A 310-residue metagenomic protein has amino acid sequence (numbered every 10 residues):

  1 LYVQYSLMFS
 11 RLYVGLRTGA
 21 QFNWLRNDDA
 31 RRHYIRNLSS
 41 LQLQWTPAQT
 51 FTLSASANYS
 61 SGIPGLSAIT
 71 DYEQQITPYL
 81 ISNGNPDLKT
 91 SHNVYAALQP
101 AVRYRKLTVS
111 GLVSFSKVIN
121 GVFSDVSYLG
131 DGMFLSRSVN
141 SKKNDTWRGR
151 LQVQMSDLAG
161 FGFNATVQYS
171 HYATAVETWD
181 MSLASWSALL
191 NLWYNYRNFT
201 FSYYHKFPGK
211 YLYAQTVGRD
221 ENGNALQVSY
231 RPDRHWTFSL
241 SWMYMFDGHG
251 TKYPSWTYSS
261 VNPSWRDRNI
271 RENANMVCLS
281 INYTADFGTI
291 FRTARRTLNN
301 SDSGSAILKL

Functional and structural regions predicted by a protein language model:
L1, N83-N85, K89, Y104 (+1 more regions): Outer membrane beta-barrel strand-and-loop segments of large Gram-negative receptors, especially TonB-dependent
L1-A30, Y34-S40, G160-N164, Y169 (+2 more regions): Surface-exposed extracellular loop regions of Gram-negative outer-membrane beta-barrel proteins
V3-F9, A20, L41-W45, A57 (+6 more regions): Residues on the lipid-exposed face of transmembrane beta-strands in outer-membrane beta-barrel proteins
S10-L16, Q49-A55, K106-S110, L158-A165 (+4 more regions): Repeated loop/turn-to-beta-strand initiation elements of outer-membrane beta-barrel proteins
L16-F22, A55-Y59, P100-V102, G111-K117 (+6 more regions): Transmembrane beta-barrel strands of outer-membrane/channel proteins
D29-R36, I76, P86-H92, R137-D145 (+3 more regions): Replace "Gram-negative outer membrane beta-barrel proteins" with "bacterial and organellar outer membrane beta-barrel
Q49-V94, F115-M133, F246-N262: Surface-exposed extracellular loop regions of Gram-negative outer-membrane beta-barrel proteins, predominantly
R231-L310: C-terminal beta-signal and adjacent terminal beta-strands/loops of Gram-negative outer-membrane beta-barrel proteins
